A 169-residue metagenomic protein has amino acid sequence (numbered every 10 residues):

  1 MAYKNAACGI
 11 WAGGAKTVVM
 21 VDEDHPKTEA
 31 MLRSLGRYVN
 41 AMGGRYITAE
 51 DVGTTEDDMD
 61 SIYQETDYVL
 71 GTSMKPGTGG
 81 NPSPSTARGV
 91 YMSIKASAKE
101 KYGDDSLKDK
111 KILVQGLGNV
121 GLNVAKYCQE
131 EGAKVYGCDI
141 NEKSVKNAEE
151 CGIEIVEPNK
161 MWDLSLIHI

Functional and structural regions predicted by a protein language model:
M1-P76: N-terminal ligand-binding/catalytic initiation module
A15-V19, G79, Y91, G118-V120: Gly/Ser/Thr-rich beta-alpha loop segments that engage phosphate groups in nucleotides
V19, W162-D163: A broad, structure-centric signal for solvent-exposed, well-ordered loop/edge residues that line or flank functional
H25-E29, R33, V52-E56, G80 (+4 more regions): Electropositive phosphate-/nucleotide-binding environments in soluble metabolic enzymes
A49-G53, K75-P82, D105-K110: Short, surface-exposed recognition loops or helix-turn segments adjacent to catalytic cores
E56-D58, K146, L164-S165: Short secondary-structure boundary/hinge segments and terminal tails
P84-W162: Glycine-rich phosphate/diphosphate-binding loop of Rossmann-like nucleotide-binding domains
I167-I169: Conserved small/polar residues in nucleotide/adenosyl-binding loops
